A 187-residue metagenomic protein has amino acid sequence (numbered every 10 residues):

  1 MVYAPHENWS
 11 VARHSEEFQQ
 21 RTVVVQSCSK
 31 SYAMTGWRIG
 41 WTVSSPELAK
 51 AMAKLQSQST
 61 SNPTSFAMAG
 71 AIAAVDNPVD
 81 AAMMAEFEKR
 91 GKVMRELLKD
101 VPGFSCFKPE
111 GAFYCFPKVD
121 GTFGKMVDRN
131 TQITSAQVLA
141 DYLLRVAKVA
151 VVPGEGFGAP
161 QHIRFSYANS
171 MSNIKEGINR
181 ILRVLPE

Functional and structural regions predicted by a protein language model:
M1-E187: PLP-dependent class I/II
